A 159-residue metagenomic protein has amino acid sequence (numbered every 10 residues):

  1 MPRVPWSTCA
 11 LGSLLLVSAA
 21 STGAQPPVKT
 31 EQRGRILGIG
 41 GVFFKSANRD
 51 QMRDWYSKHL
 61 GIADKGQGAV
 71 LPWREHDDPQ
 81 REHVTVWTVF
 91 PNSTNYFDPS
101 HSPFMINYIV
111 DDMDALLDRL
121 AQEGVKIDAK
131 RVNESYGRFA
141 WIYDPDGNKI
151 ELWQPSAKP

Functional and structural regions predicted by a protein language model:
M1-V4: N-terminal secretory signal peptides that target proteins for export/translocation
T8-S18: Bacterial N-terminal signal peptides
S18-A19, M52: Short linear Ser/Thr-Pro motifs
G23-G38, K65-Q67, L117-P159: Vicinal oxygen chelate
R33-L37, F43-T88, Q122, A140: Core segments of cupin and vicinal oxygen chelate
I39-A47, N92-L120, R138-Y143, N148: Vicinal oxygen chelate
D77-P79, N95-D98, R131: Short secondary-structure boundary/capping segments
T88-T94, S156-K158: A short, sequence-level motif marking secondary-structure junctions
